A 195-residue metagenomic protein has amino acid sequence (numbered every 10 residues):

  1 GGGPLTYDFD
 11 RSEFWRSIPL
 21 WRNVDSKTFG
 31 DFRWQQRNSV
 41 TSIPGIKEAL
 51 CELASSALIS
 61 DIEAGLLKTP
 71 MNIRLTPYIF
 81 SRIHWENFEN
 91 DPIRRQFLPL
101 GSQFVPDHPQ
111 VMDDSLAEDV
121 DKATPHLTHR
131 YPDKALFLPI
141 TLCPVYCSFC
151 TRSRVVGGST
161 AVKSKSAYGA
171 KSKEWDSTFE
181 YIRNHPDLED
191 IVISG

Functional and structural regions predicted by a protein language model:
G1-R130: Flexible, acidic/Gly-rich N-terminal and inter-domain linker regions that tether and position cofactor-handling modules
L98, V111-L138, S148-G195: Conserved Radical SAM active-site core
T141-V145: Cys/His-enriched microdomains
